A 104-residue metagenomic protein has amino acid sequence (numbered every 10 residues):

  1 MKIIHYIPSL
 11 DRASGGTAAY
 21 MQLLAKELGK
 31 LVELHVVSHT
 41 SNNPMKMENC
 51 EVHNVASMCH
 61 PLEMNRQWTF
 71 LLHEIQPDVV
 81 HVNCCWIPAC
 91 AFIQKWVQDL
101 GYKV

Functional and structural regions predicted by a protein language model:
M1-I4: Extreme N-terminal starter segment of soluble prokaryotic enzymes
I7-S14, Y20-E63: N-terminal strand-loop element at the rim of the active site of nucleotide-sugar-dependent glycosyltransferases
S14-G15, C90-A91: Short N-terminal helix/helix-N-cap motif within the alpha/beta-hydrolase-1
K26-E27, L71, W96: Alpha-helical scaffold elements within enzyme catalytic domains, especially in hydrolases
V32, W96-Y102: Helix C-cap/helix->beta junction micro-motif
M45, A89-C90: Short active-site-adjacent helix-start/loop capping segments
Q67, A91-W96: A short acidic, amphipathic alpha-helical/loop segment
F70-A89, Y102-V104: Short N-terminal targeting/anchoring amphipathic segment
